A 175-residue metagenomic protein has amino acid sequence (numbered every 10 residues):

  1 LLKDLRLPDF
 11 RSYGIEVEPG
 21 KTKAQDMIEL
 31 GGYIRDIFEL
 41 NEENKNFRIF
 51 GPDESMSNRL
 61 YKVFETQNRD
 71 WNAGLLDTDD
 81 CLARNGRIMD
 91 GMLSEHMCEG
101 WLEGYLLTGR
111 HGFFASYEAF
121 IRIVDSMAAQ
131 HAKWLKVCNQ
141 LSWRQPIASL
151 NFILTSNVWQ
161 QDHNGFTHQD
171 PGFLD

Functional and structural regions predicted by a protein language model:
L1-D175: Thiamine diphosphate
